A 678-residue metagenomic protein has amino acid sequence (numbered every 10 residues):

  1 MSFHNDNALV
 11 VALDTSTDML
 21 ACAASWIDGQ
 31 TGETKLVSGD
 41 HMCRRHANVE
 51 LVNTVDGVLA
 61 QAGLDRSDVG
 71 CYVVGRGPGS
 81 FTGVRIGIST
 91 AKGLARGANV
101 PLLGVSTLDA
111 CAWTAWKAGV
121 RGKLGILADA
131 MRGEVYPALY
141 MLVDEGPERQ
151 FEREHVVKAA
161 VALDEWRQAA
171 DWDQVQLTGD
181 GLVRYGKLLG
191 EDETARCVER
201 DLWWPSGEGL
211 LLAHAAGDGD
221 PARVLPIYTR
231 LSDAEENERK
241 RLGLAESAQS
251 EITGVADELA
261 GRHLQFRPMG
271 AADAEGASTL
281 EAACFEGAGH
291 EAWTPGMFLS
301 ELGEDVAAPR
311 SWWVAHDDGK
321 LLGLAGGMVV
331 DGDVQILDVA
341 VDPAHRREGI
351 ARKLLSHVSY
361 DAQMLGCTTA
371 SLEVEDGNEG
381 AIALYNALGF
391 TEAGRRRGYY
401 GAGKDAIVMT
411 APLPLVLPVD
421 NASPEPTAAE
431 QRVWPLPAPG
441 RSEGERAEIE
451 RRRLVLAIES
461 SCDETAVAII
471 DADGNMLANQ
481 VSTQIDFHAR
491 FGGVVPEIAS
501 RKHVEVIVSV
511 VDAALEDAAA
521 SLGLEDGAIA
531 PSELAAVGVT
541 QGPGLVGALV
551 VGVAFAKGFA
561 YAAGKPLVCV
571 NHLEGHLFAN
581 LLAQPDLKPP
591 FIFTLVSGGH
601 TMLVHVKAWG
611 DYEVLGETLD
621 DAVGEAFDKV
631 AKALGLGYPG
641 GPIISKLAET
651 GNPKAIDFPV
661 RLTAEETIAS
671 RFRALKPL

Functional and structural regions predicted by a protein language model:
S2-P78, T294-P295, R452-E533, V539-P543 (+1 more regions): N-terminal beta-alpha supersecondary unit
A8, G29-K35, D40-H46, P101-P205 (+4 more regions): Surface "functional belts" at beta-alpha junctions
G186-K187, D192, E443-R453, S460-S461 (+4 more regions): A short helix-loop
R196-E258: Acyltransferase
V255-A272, I407, P414-P426: Conserved N-terminal entry element of GNAT/NAT acetyltransferase domains
P268-A272, S278-A344, L355-H357, D361 (+2 more regions): Acetyl-CoA-dependent GNAT
A362-E373, R396: Conserved GNAT acetyl-CoA-binding A-motif
L372-A381, G398-G403: Conserved beta-strand-loop-alpha-helix junction that forms the acyl-donor binding cleft
